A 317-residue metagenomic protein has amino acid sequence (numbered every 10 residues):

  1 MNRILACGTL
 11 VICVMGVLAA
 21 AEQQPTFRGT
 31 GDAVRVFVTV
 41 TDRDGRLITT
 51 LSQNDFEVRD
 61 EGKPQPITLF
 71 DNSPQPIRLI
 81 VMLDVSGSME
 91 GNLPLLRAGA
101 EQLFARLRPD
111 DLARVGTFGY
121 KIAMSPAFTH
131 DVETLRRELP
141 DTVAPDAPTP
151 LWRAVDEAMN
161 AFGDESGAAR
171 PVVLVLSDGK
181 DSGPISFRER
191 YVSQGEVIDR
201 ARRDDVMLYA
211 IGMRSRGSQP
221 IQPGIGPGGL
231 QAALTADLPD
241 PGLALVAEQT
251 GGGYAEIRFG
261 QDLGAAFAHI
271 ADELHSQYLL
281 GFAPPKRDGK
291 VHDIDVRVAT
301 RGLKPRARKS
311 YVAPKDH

Functional and structural regions predicted by a protein language model:
M1-I4: Positively charged n-region of N-terminal signal peptides that target proteins for export
A6-V17: Bacterial N-terminal signal peptides
A20-H317: Scaffold/interface architecture of coatomer-like assemblies
